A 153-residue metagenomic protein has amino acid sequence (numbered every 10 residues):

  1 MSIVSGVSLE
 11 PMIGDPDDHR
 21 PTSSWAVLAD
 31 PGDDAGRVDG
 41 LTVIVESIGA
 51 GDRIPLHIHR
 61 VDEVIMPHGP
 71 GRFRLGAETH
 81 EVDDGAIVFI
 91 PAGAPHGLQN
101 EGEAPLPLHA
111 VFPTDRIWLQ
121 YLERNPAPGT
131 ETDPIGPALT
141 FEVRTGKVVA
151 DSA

Functional and structural regions predicted by a protein language model:
M1-G40, E123-A153: A short, N-terminal "cap"/entry segment at the start of jelly-roll beta-barrel domains of the cupin/DSBH fold
L28-P31, V43-H59: Conserved short histidine dyad/triad with adjacent acidic residue
G36-R37, R53-H59, A77, Q99-E101: Short histidine-centered beta-strand/loop micro-motifs that create catalytic or ligand/metal-coordination sites
R37, D83-D84, A92-Y121: Ligand-binding loop in jelly-roll beta-barrel domains
I48-G51, P70-G71, T114-W118: Short, charged/polar surface micro-motifs in flexible loops or helix N-caps
H57-D84, A94: A short beta-strand-loop-beta hairpin characteristic of the jelly-roll/cupin
